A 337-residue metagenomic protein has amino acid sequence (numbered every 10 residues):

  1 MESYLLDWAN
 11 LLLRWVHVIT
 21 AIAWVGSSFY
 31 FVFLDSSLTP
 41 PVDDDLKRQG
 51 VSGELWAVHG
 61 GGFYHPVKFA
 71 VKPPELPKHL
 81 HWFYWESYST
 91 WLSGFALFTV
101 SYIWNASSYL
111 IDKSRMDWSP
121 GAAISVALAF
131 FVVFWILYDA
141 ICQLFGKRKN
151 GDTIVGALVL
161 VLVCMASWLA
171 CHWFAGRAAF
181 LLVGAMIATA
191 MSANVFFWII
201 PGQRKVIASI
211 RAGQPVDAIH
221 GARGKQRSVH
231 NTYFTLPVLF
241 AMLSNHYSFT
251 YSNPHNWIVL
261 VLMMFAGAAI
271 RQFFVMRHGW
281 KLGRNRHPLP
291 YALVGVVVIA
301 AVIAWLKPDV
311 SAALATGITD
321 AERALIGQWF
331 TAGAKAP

Functional and structural regions predicted by a protein language model:
M1-T316: Polytopic transmembrane helical bundles with strong interfacial aromatic enrichment
V310-A336: Electrostatic cytochrome c docking/interface patches
